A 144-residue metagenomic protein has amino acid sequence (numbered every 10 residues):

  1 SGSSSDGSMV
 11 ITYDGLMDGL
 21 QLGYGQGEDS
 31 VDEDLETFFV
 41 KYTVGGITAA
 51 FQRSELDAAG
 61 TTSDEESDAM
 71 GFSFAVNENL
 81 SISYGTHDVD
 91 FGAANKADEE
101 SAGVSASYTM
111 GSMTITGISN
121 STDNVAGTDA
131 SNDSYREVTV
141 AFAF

Functional and structural regions predicted by a protein language model:
S1-F144: Outer-membrane beta-barrel proteins
